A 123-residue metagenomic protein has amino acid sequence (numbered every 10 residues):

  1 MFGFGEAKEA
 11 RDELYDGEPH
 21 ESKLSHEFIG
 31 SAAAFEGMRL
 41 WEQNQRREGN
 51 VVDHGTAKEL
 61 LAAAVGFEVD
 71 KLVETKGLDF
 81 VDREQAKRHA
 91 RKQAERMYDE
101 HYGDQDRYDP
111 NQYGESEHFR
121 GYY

Functional and structural regions predicted by a protein language model:
M1-Y123: Low-complexity, intrinsically disordered flanking regions
